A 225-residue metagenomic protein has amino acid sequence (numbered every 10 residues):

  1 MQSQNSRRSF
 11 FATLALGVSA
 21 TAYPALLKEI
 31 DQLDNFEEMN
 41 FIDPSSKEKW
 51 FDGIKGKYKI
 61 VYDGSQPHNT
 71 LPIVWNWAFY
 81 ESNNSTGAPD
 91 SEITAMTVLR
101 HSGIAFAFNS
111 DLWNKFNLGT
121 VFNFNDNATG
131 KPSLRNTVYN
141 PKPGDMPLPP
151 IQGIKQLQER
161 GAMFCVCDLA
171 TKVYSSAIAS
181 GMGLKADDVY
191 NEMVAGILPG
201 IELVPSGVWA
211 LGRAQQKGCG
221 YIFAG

Functional and structural regions predicted by a protein language model:
M1-V18: N-terminal secretory signal peptides and thylakoid transit peptides that target proteins across membranes
A25-K57: C-terminal segment of N-terminal export signals and the immediately downstream linker at the start of the mature
W50-Q66, L134: Acidic/histidine-rich, surface-exposed loop or edge segments in extracytoplasmic proteins
Q66-N69, H101-F106, F164, L169-Y174 (+1 more regions): Solvent-exposed loop/turn segments at secondary-structure junctions within structured extracellular/periplasmic domains
L71-A88: Histidine-anchored nucleotide/phosphate-binding helix
P89-L112: Acidic helix-start/capping segments at beta-turn-to-alpha-helix junctions
G119-I151, Q156-Q158, A170-L184: All-alpha RGS (Regulator of G-protein Signaling) helical domain and cognate RGS-like helical scaffolds
A179-G225: Glycine-rich, aromatic-bearing surface loops/beta-hairpins
